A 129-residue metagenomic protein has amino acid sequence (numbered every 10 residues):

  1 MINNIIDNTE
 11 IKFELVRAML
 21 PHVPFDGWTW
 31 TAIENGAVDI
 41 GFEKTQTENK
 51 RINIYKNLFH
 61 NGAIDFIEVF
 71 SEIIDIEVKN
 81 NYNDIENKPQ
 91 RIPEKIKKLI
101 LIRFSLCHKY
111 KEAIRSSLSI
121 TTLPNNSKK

Functional and structural regions predicted by a protein language model:
I2-Q46, A63, I67: Short, amphipathic alpha-helix enriched in basic
F13, R17, I52-K79, N83: An amphipathic alpha-helix adjacent to DNA-recognition modules
E34-I54, I85-Q90: Intrinsically disordered, low-complexity coil segments
Y82-L123: Hydrophobic alpha-helical connector segments
N126-K129: Amphipathic alpha-helical packing segments from all-alpha helical-bundle domains
